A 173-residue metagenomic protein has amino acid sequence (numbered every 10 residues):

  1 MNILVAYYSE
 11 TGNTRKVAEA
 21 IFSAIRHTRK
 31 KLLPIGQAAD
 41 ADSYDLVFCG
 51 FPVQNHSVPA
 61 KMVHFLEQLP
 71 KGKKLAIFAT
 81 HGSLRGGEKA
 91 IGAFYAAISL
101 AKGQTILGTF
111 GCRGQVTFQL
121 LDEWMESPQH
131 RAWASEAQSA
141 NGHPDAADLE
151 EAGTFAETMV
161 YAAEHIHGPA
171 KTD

Functional and structural regions predicted by a protein language model:
N2-I25: N-terminal beta1-alpha1 ligand-phosphate binding loop
A6, L33-I35, C112: Conserved beta-strand termini and adjacent loop/short-helix elements that scaffold enzyme active sites in alpha/beta
S23-K31, S43-D173: FMN-binding flavodoxin-like domain, especially the glycine-rich phosphate-binding loop
G36-D42: Short amphipathic alpha-helix with an adjacent loop that forms part of the alpha/beta core around
